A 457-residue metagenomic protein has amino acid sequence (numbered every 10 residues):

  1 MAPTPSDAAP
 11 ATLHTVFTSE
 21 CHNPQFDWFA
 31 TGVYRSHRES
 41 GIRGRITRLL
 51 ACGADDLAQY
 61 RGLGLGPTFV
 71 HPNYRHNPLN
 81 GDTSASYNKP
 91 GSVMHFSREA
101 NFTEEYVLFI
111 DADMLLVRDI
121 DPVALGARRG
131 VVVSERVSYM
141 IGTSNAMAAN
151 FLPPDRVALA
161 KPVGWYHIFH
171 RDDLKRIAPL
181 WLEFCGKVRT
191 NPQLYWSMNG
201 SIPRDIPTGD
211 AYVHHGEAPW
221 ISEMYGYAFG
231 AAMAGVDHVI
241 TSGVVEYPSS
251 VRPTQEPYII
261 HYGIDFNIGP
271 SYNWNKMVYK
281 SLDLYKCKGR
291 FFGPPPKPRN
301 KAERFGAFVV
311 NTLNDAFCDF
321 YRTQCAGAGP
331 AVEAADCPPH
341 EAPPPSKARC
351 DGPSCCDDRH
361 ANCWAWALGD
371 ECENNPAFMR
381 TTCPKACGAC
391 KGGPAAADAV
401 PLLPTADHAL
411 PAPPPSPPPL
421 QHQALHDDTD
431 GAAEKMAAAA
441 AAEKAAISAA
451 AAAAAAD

Functional and structural regions predicted by a protein language model:
P3-A85, F96-E104, D336: N-terminal anchoring/stem segment of glycosyltransferases
W28-T31, R35, Y87-G91, I221-F229 (+2 more regions): A structural signal for well-ordered alpha-helical segments within the folded catalytic domains of diverse enzymes
D56-Q59, P78, L115-D119, A124-L125 (+3 more regions): Short catalytic/ligand-binding loop motif for oxyanion handling, primarily in non-cytosolic enzymes, centered on
Y87-I141: GT-A fold catalytic core of metal-dependent nucleotide-sugar glycosyltransferases, centered on the diacidic
R156-F266: Catalytic core and acceptor-binding pocket of nucleotide-sugar-dependent glycosyltransferases
H214, A218, H238-V239, G243-C350: C-terminal catalytic/acceptor-binding lobe
P345-L410, P414-S416, H422: Compact disulfide-stabilized, cysteine-rich extracellular microdomains and processed peptide cores in secreted proteins
D398-H426, D430-A451, D457: Extracellular mucin-like PTS segments
